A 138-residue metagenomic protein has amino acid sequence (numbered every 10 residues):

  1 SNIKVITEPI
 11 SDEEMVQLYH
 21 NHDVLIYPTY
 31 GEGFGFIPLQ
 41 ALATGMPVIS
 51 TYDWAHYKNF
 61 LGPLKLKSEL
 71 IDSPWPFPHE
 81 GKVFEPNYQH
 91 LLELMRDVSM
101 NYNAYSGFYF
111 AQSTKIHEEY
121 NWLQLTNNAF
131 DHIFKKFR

Functional and structural regions predicted by a protein language model:
S1-E13: Nucleotide-activated donor-binding/catalytic signature segment of Leloir-type glycosyltransferases, i.e., the conserved
Q17-H22: Short alpha-helical donor nucleotide-sugar binding micro-motif in glycosyltransferases
Y30: Aromatic "clamp/platform" in nucleotide-sugar-dependent glycosyltransferases that forms part of the donor/acceptor
G35-P38, D53: Short glycine/serine-rich donor-binding loops of glycosyltransferases
P47-T51, G62-K65: Short hydrophobic beta-strand element within catalytic cores of glycosyltransferases and related nucleotide-activated
K58-D97: Change "using UDP/GDP/dTDP sugars" to "using nucleotide sugars
P86-H90, M100-D131: A charged, aromatic-enriched C-terminal amphipathic alpha-helix characteristic of glycosyltransferases across folds
